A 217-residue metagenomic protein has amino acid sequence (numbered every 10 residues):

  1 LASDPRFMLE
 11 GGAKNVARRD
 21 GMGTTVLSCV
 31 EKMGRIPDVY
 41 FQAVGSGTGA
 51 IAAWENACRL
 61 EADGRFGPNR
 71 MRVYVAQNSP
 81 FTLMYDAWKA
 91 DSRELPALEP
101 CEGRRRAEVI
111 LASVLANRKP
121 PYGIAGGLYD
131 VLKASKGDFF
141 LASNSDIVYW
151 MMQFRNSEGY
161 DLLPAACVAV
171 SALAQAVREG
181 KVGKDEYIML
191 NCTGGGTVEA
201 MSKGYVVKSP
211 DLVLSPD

Functional and structural regions predicted by a protein language model:
L1-E10, A17, R59-D161, Y205-D217: Active-site/ligand-binding loops adjacent to catalytic centers
L1-G64, V148, M152: Active-site/ligand-binding-proximal alpha/beta "capping" segment
E10-A13, Q42-G45, Y74-Q77, M189-T193: Short beta-strand segments
G21, A52-A53, M84-W88, A200-S202: Short, well-ordered secondary-structure micro-motifs
C29, Y40-F41, V73, L132 (+3 more regions): Buried hydrophobic positions in well-ordered alpha/beta secondary-structure cores of metabolic enzymes
D38, M71, D185-Y187: Nucleotide donor/acceptor-binding cores
V44-G47, E158-A166: Short glycine/threonine-rich catalytic loop with a Thr-x-Gly-x-Asp
V170-D217: Catalytic phosphate/nucleotide-handling subdomain of diverse soluble enzymes
